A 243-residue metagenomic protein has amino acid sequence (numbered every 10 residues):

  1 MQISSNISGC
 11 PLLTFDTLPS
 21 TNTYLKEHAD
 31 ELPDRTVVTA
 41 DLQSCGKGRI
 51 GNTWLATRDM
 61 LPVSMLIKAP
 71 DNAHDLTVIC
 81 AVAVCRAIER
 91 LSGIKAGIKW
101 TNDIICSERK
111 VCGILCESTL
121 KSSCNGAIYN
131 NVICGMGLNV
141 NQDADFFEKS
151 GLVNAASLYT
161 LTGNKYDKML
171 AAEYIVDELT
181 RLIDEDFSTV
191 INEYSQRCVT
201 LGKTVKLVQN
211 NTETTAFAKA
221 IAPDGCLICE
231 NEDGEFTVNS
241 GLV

Functional and structural regions predicted by a protein language model:
M1-R90, I94, C112, S123 (+1 more regions): N-terminal lobe of the biotin/lipoate ligase/transferase fold
P70-D71, V78-A96, C106-V243: Long, positively charged amphipathic alpha-helical accessory segments at protein N-termini or as interdomain linkers
